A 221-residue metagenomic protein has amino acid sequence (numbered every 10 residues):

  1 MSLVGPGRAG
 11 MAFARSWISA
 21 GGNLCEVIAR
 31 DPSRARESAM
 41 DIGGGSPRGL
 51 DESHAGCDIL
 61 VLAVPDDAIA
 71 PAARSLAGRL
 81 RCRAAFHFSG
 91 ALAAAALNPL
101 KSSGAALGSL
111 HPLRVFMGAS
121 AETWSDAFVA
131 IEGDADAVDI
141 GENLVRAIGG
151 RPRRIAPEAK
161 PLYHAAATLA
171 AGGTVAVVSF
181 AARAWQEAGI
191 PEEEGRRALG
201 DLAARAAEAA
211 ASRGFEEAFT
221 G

Functional and structural regions predicted by a protein language model:
M1, L24-C25, R83, L107 (+1 more regions): Hydrophobic anchor at the start of a short beta-strand that flanks the dinucleotide cofactor-binding loop
M1-L50: NAD(P)+-binding Rossmann beta1-loop-alpha1 motif at the extreme N-terminus of oxidoreductases
S2-L3, L62, I131: Hydrophobic Val/Ile/Leu positions in short beta-strands of Rossmann-like dinucleotide-binding domains
P6, S89, G133-D136: Short coil/turn segments
A12, E37, P71-A72, A95-A96 (+1 more regions): Phosphate- and divalent-cation-binding pockets in alpha/beta enzyme and binding domains that engage nucleotide-derived
A20, R36-D41, L100, G104 (+1 more regions): Internal alpha-helical scaffold of NAD(P)-dependent oxidoreductase catalytic cores
P32, I42-A121: Rossmann-like NAD(P)(H) cofactor-binding subdomain of soluble oxidoreductases
G214-G221: Short, intrinsically disordered, charge-balanced linker/junction segments flanking boundaries in proteins
